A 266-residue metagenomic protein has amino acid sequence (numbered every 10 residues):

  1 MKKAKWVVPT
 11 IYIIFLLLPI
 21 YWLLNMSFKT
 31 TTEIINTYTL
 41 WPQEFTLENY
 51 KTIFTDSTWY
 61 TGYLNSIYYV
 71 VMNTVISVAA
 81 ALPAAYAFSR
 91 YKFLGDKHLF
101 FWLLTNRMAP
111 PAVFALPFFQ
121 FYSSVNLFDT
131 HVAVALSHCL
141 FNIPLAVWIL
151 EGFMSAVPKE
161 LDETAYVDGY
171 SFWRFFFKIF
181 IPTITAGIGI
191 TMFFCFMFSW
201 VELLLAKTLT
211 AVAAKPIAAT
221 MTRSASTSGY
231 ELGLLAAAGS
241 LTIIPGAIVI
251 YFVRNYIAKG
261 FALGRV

Functional and structural regions predicted by a protein language model:
K2-V266: A structural signal for multi-pass alpha-helical bundles of membrane permease subunits that mediate small-molecule
